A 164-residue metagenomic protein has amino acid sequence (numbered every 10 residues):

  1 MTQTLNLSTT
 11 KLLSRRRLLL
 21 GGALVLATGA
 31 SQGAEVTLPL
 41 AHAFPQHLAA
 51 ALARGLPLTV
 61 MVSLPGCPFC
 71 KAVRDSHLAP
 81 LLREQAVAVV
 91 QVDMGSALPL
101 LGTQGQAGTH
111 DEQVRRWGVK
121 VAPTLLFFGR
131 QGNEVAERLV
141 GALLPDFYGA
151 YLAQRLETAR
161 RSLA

Functional and structural regions predicted by a protein language model:
M1-L13, G22-T28: N-terminal secretory signal peptides
L40-P57: A short beta-strand-turn-helix
G55-P65: Short active-site neighborhood of thiol/selenol oxidoreductases, capturing the structured segment around
C67-K71, L125: The canonical Cys-X-X-Cys-His
K71-E84: Typically the conserved alpha-helix immediately C-terminal to a functionally engaged Cys/Sec in thioredoxin-like
A86-A107: Thiol-based oxidoreductase modules, predominantly thioredoxin-like and allied folds used for disulfide exchange
R115-L126: Structural micro-motif
F127-R160: Non-catalytic, surface beta->alpha helical segment in thiol-disulfide oxidoreductase systems
